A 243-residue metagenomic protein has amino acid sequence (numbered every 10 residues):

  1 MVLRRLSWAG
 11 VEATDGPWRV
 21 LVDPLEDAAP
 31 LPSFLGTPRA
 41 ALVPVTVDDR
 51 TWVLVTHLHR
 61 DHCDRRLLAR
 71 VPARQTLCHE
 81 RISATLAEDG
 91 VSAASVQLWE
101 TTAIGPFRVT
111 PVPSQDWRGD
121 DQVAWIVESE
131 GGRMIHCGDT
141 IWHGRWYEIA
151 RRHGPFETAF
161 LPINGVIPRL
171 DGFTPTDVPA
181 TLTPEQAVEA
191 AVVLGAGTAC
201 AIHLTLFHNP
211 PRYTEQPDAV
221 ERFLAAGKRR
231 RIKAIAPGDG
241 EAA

Functional and structural regions predicted by a protein language model:
M1-L21, L25-T37, T214, R222 (+2 more regions): Zn-dependent metallo-beta-lactamase
R5-G16, T101-E157, D177-L182: Catalytic core of the metallo-beta-lactamase
D15-L54, R65-L67, R81, W117-G119 (+1 more regions): Pre-active-site segment of Zn-dependent metallo-hydrolases
W18-V20, T51-W52, Q75, F107 (+3 more regions): Structural motif
P24-D27, H57-L58, S114-Q115, G138-T140 (+3 more regions): Active-site metal-binding loops of divalent metal-dependent hydrolases
R50-D61, A199: Metallo-beta-lactamase
L77-G132, E221-A243: Metallo-beta-lactamase
R81, G144-D239: Cap/insert and terminal regions of metallo-dependent hydrolase folds
